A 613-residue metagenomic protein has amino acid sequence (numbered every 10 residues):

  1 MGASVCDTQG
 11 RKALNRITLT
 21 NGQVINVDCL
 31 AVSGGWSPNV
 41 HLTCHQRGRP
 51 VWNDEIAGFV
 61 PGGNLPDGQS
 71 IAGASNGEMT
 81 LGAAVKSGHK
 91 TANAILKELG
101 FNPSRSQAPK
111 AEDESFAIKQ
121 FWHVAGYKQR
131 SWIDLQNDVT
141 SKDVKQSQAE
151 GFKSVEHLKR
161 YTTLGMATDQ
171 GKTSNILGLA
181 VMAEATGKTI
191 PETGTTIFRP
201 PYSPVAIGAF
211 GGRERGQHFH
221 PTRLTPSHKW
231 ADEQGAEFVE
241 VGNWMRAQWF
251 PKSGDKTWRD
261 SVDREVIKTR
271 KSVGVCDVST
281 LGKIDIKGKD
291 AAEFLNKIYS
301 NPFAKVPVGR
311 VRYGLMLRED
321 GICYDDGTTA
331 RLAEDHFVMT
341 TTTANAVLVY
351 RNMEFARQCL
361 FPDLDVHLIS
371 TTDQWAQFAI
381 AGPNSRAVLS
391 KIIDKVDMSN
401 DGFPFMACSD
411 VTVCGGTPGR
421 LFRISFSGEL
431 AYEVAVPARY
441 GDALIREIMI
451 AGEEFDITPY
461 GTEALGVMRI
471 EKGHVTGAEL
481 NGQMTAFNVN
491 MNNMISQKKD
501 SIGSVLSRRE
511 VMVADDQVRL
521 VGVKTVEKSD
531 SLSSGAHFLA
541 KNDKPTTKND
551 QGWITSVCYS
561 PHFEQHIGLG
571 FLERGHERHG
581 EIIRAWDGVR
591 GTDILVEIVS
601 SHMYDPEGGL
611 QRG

Functional and structural regions predicted by a protein language model:
M1-T222, Q374: Residues forming the flavin
A3, Q9-K12, I25, G34-S37 (+25 more regions): Conserved active-site and cofactor/substrate-binding residues in soluble primary-metabolism enzymes
A57, A117-I118, R264-K271, M316-D326 (+3 more regions): Short amphipathic beta-strand starts and helix->beta connectors
F152, D263-S279, C323-H336, L368-T371 (+1 more regions): Residues forming anionic-ligand binding surfaces in small-molecule and nucleic-acid pockets of primarily soluble enzymes
Y161, L177, E184-L317, I322: Acidic, proline/glycine-enriched N-terminal capping motif
S227-H228, D232-E233, R246, A333-D335 (+1 more regions): Conserved, structured C-terminal
K289-C323, N384-T417: Internal amphipathic helical hairpin motif
N301-A356: Well-ordered mid-protein domain cores that form the structural environment of catalytic cofactors
